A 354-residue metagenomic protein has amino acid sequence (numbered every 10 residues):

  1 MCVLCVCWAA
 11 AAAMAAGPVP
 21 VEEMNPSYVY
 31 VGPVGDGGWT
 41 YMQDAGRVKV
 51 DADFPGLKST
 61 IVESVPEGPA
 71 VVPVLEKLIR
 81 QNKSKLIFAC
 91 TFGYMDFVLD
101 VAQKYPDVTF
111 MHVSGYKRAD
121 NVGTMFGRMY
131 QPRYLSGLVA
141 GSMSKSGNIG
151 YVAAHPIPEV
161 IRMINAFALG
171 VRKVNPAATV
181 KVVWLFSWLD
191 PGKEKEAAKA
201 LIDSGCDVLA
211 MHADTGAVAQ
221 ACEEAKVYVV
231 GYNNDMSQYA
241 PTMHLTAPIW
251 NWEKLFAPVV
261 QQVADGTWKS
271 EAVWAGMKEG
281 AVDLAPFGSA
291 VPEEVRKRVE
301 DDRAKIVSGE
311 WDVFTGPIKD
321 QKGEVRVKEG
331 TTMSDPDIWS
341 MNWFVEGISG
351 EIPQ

Functional and structural regions predicted by a protein language model:
M1-A12: Bacterial N-terminal signal peptides
A16-Q354: A residue-level marker of the well-folded mature domains of exported/periplasmic proteins
